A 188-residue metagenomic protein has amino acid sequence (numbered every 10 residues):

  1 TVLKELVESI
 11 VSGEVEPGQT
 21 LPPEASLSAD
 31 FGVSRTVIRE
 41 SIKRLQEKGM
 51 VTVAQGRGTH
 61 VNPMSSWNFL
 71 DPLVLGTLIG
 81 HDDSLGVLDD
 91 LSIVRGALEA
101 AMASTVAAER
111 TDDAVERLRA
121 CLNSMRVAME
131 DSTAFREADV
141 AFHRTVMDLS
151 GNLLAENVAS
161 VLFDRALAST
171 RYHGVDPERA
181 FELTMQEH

Functional and structural regions predicted by a protein language model:
T1-L98, S104: Short linear motifs at protein or domain termini
G18, V37, F135, A180-L183: Generic hydrophobic secondary-structure packing signal
L91-Y172, L183-H188: Conserved amphipathic alpha-helical segments that form helical-bundle/coiled-coil interaction surfaces
H173-R179: Hydrophobic/aromatic-rich alpha-helical bundle segments in the mid-to-C-terminal region
